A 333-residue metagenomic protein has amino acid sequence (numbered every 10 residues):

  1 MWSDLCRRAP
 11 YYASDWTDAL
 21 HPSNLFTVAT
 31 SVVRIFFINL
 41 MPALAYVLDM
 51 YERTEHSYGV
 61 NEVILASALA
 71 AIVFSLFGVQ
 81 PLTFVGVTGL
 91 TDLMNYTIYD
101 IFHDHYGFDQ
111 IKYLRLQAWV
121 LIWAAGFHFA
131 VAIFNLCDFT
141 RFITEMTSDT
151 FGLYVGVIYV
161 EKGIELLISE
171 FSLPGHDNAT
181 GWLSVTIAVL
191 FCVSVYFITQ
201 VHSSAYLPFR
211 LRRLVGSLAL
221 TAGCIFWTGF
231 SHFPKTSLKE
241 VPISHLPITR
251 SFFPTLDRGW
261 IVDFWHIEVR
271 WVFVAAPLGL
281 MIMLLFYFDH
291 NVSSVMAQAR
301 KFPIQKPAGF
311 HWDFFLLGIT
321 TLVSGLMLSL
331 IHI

Functional and structural regions predicted by a protein language model:
M1-I331: Transmembrane helical cores of multi-pass ion-transport proteins
